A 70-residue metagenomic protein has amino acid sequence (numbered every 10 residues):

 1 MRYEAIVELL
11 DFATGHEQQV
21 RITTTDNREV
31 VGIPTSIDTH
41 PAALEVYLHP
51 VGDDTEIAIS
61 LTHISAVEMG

Functional and structural regions predicted by a protein language model:
M1-G70: Conserved RNA-binding domains used in RNP assembly and mRNA/RNA metabolism
